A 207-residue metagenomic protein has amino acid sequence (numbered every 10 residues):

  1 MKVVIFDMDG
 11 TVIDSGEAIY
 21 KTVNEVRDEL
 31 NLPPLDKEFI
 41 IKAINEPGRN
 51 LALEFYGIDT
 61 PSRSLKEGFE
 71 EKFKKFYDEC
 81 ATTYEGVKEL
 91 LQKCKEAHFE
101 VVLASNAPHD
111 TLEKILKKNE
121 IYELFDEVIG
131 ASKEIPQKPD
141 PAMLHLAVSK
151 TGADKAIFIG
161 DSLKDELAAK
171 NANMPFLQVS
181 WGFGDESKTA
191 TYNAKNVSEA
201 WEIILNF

Functional and structural regions predicted by a protein language model:
K2-K88: N-terminal helical cap/lid subdomain that shapes the substrate entry/recognition surface in HAD-like hydrolases
V3, Q137-E166: Conserved Lys-Pro-Asp/Glu-containing loop-to-beta segment of HAD-superfamily phosphomonoesterases, centered on
I40, Y122-Q137: A short, structured active-site edge motif that brings together acidic residues
K75-L103, H109, E113, K138-P141: Short, acidic loop-to-helix structural element flanking the phosphoryl-transfer center in phosphate-processing enzymes
K88-E96, V148, E166-K170: Surface-exposed amphipathic alpha-helices with a cationic face
E96-F99, K150-D154, F207: Glycine-rich phosphate-binding loop signature in dinucleotide/nucleotide-binding domains
I157-A194: Acidic, Mg2+-coordinating phosphoryl-transfer loop and its flanking beta/alpha structural elements, shared across
